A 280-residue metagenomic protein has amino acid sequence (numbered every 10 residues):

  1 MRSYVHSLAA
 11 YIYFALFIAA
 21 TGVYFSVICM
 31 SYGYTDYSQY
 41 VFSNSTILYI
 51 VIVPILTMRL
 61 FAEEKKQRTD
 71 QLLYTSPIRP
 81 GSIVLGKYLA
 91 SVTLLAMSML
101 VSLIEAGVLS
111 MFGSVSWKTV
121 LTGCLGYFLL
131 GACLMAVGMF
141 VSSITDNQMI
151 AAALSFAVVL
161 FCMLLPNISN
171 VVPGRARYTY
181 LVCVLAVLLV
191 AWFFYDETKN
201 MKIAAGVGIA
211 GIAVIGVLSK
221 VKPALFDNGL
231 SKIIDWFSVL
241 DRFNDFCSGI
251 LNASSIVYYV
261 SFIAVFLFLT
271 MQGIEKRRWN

Functional and structural regions predicted by a protein language model:
M1-E64, Y88, I104, F193-T198 (+3 more regions): Hydrophobic alpha-helical transmembrane segments
S3, E63, T75, G107-M111 (+3 more regions): Transmembrane helix-loop junction
Y11, G81, Q148-M149, S254: Residues that define the loop-to-transmembrane-helix transition and helix capping in multi-pass membrane transporters
T21-S26, G33-Q39, N44-L48, A90-S155 (+1 more regions): Secretory targeting signals
Y24-V27, Q148-D245: Transmembrane helix segments
V41, E64-T75, S98-L103, C133 (+3 more regions): Hydrophobic alpha-helical transmembrane segments
L60-A90: Helix-loop-helix units of permease transmembrane domains in multi-pass membrane transporters, especially ABC
G81-L85, V141, I274: Alpha-helix N-cap/helix-start motif at helix boundaries, enriched for small hydrophobics
